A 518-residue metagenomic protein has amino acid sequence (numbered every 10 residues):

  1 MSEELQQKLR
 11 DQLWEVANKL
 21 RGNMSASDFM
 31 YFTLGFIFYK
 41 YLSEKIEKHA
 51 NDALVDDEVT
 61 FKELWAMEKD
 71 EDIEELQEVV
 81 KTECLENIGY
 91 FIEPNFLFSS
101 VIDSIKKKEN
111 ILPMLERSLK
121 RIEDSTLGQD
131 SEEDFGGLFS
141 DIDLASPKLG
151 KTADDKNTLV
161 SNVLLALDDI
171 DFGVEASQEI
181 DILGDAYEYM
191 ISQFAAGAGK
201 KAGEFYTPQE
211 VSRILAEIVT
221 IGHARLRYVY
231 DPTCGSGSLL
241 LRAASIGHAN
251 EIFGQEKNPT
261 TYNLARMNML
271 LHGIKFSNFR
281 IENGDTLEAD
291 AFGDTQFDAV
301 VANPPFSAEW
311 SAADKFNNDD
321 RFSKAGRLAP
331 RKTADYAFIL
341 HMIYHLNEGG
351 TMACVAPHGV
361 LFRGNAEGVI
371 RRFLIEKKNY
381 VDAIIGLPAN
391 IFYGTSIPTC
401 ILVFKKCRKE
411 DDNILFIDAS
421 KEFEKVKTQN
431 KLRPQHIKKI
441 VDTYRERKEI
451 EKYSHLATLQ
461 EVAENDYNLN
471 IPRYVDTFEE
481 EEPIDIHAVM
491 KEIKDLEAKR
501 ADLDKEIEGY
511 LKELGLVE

Functional and structural regions predicted by a protein language model:
M1-I214, I218-V219, S277-T286, A291 (+3 more regions): Non-catalytic, mostly N-terminal accessory regions of nucleic-acid modification and defense proteins
E3-L5, N157-T158, L183, Y187 (+4 more regions): Short, flexible segments with low predicted structural confidence
E4, D290, D294-E518: A conserved structural/catalytic subdomain of Rossmann-like adenosyl-cofactor enzymes
K40-A53, F194, H223, G247 (+4 more regions): A generic secondary-structure signal for well-formed alpha-helical elements
A195-A198, N250-E251, E424-K425: Short small-residue beta-strand/loop micro-motif enriched in glycine and branched aliphatics
K201-A302, S307-F316, F322-A325, Y336-A337 (+2 more regions): Conserved S-adenosyl-L-methionine
